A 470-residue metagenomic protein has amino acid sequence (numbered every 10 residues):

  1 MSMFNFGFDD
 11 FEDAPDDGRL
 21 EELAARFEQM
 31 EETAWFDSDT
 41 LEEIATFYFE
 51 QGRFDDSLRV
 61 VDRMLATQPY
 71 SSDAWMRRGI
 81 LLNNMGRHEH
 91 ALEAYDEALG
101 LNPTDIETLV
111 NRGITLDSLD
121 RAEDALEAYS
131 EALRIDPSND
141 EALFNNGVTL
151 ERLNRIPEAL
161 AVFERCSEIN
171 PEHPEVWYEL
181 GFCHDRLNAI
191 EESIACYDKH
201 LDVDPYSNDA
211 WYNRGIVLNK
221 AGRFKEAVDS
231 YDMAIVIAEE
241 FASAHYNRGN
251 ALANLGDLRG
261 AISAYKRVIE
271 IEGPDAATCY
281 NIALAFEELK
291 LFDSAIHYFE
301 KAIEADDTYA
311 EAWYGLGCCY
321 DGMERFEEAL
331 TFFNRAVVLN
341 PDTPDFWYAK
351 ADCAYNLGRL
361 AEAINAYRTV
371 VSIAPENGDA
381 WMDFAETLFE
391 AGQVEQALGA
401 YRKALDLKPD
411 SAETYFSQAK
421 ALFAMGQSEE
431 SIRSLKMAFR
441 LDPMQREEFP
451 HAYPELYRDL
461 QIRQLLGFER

Functional and structural regions predicted by a protein language model:
E50, N84, S118, R152 (+8 more regions): Register position in tetratricopeptide repeats
M64, E97-A98, E131-A132, R165-C166 (+8 more regions): Canonical positions in the second alpha-helix
R77, N111, S118, N145 (+11 more regions): Canonical tetratricopeptide repeat
K420-E447: TPR/TPR-like (Sel1-like) alpha-helical repeat modules
